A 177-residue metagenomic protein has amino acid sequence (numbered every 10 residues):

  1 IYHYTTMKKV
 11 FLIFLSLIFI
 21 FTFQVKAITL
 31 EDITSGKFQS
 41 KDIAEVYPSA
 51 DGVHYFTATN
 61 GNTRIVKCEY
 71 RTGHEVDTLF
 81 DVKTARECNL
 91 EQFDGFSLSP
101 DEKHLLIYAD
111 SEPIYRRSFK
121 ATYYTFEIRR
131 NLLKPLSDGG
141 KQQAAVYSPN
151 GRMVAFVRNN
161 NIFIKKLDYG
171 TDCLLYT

Functional and structural regions predicted by a protein language model:
T34-R64: Beta-strand-rich domains and repeat architectures in extracellular enzymes and scaffolds, especially beta-propellers
A50-D51, P100-D101, P149-N150: Residue-level detector of Asp-centered blade-edge/turn motifs that repeat once per structural unit in beta-propeller
H54-Y55, L105, G151-V154: Hydrophobic beta-strand positions that form the internal "hydrophobic ladder" of WD40/Gbeta-like beta-propeller blades
A58-V82: Beta-propeller domains
Y70-T72, I128-N131, L167-G170: Short loop/turn segments that connect beta-strands within beta-propeller blades
H74-E102, E112, G140-K141: Blade-loop segments of beta-propeller domains
Y115-A121, V157: Short, solvent-exposed loop/turn segments at conserved positions within beta-propeller repeat blades
Y176-T177: Conserved small/polar residues in nucleotide/adenosyl-binding loops
